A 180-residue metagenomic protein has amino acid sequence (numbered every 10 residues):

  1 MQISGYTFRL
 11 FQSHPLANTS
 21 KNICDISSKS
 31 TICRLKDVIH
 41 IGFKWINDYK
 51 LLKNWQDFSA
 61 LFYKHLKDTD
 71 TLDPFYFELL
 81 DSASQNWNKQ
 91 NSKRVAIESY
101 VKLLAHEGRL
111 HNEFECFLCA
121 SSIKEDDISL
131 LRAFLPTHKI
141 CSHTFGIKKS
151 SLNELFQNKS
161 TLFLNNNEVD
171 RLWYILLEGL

Functional and structural regions predicted by a protein language model:
M1-L180: Non-catalytic alpha-helical scaffolds and adjoining flexible linkers that form interface surfaces for assembly
